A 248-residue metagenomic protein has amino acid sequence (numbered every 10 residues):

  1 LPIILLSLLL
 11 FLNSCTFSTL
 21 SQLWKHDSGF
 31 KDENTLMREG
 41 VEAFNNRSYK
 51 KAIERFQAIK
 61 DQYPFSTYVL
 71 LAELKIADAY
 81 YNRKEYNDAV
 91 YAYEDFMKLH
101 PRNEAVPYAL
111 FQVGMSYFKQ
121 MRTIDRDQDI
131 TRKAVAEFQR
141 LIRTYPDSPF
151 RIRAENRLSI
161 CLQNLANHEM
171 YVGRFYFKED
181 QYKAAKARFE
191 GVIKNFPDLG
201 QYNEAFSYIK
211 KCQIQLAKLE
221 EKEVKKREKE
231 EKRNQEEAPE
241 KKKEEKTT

Functional and structural regions predicted by a protein language model:
L9-T35, N46, T247-T248: Bacterial Sec signal peptide processing site at the extreme N-terminus
D27-I76, Y80, K84: Post-signal-peptide N-terminal segment of Sec-exported extracytoplasmic proteins
Q62-V69, M97-P107, I124-Q128, Q139-N156 (+2 more regions): Short solvent-exposed coil/turn linkers within tandem alpha-helical repeat scaffolds
N82-E85, M115-D127, I160-F175, K211-A238: Alpha-helical linker/edge segments of TPR/alpha-solenoid repeat scaffolds and analogous pre-/post-domain helices
